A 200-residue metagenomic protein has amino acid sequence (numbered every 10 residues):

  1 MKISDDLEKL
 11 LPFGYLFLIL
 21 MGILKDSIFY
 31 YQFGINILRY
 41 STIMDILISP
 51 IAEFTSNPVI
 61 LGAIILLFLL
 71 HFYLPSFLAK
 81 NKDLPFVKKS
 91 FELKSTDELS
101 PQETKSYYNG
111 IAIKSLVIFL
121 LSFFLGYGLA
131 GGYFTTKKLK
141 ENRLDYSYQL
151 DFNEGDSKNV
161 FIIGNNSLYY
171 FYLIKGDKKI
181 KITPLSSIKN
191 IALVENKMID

Functional and structural regions predicted by a protein language model:
M1-K105: N-terminal first transmembrane alpha-helix
E8, S76, G110, K114-S115 (+1 more regions): Functionally constrained cores in energy, signaling, and assembly domains
Y15, Y30-Y31, Y40, Y73 (+5 more regions): Sequence-level detector for tyrosine residue identity
I48-A52, E92-S115, Q149-G164: Cytosolic juxtamembrane regulatory segments of multi-pass membrane proteins
I64-A79, G126, S167-L185: Alpha-helical membrane-embedding segments and immediately adjacent membrane-interface amphipathic helices
L78-D83, A130-K138: Juxtamembrane/interface segments at transmembrane-helix termini
Q102-T135: Internal/C-terminal transmembrane anchor helices
K137-D200: Terminal membrane-proximal soluble interaction domains of membrane-associated proteins
